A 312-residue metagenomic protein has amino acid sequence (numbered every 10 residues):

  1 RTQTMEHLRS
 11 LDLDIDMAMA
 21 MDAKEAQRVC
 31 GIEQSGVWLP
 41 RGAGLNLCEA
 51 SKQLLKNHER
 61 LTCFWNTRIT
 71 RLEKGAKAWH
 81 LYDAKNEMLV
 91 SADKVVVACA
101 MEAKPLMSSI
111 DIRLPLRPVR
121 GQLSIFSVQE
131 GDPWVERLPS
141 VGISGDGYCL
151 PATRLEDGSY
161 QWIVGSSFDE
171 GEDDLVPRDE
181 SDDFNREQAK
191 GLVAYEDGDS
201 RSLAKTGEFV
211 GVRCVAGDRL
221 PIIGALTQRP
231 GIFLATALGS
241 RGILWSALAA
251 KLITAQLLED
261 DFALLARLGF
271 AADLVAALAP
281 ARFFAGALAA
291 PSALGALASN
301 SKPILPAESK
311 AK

Functional and structural regions predicted by a protein language model:
R1-T2, V37-K56, V176-S181, S240 (+1 more regions): Short beta-strand to alpha-helix junction loop
R1-V29: Dinucleotide-binding Rossmann-like beta1-alpha1 core, especially the glycine-rich loop that anchors the ADP
D16-M21, T62-W65, A204-G207: General small-molecule cofactor/ligand-binding pocket signal
V29-E33, E73-H80, V215-R219, R229: A short, glycine/Asx- and small/polar-enriched loop/turn that sits immediately N-terminal to a beta-strand
W38-K94, K104: Helical element adjacent to the flavin cofactor pocket in flavoenzyme catalytic cores
N57-R60, P105, S109, L252 (+1 more regions): Active-site catalytic microenvironments for nucleophilic, acid-base chemistry
K94, C99-P230: Active-site substrate-recognition segment that forms the wall of the catalytic cavity or substrate channel
G198-K310: C-terminal catalytic lobe of FAD-dependent flavoproteins
